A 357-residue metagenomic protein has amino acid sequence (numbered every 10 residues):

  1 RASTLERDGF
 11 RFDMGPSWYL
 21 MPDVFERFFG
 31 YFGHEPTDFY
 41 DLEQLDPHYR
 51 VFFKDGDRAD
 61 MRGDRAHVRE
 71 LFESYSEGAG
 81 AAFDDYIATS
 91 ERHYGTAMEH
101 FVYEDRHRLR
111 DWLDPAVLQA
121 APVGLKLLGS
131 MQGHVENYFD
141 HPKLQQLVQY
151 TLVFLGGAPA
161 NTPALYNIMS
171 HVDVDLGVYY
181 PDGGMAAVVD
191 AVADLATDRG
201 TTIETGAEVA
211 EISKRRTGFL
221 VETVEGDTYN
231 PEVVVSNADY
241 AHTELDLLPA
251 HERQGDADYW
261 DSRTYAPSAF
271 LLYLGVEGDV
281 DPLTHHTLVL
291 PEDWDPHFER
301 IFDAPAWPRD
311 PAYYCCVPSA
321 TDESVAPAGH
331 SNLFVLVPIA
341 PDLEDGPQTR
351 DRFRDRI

Functional and structural regions predicted by a protein language model:
R1-G95: N-terminal glycine-rich phosphate/pyrophosphate-binding loop and immediately adjacent elements
D41-E43, P159-A160, E323-H330: Short glycine/proline-enriched loop/turn "hinge" motifs that connect secondary-structure elements and lie
F52-N161: Rossmann-like flavin
S76, D279-V280, A306-P308, P347-I357: Flavin-binding catalytic cores
E136, I168-T223, E232: Helical element adjacent to the flavin cofactor pocket in flavoenzyme catalytic cores
E208-P327: Mid-domain catalytic core of redox enzymes that form a hydrophobic substrate pocket/lid adjacent to a catalytic redox
Y314-C315, S319-I357: FAD-dependent oxidoreductase catalytic-site/capping-region signature
